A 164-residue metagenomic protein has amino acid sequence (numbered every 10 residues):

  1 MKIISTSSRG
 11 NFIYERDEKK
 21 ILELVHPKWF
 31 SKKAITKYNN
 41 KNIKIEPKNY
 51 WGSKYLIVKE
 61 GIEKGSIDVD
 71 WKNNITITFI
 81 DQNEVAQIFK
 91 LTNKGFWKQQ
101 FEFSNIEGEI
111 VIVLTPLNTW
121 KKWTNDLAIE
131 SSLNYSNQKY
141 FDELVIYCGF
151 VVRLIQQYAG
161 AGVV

Functional and structural regions predicted by a protein language model:
M1-K33, Y38-N40, W71-N74, F79-V164: Low-complexity or membrane-interfacial segments used for flexible interactions
L24, K32-I67: Acidic (E/D-rich), amphipathic helical modules within compact regulatory domains
